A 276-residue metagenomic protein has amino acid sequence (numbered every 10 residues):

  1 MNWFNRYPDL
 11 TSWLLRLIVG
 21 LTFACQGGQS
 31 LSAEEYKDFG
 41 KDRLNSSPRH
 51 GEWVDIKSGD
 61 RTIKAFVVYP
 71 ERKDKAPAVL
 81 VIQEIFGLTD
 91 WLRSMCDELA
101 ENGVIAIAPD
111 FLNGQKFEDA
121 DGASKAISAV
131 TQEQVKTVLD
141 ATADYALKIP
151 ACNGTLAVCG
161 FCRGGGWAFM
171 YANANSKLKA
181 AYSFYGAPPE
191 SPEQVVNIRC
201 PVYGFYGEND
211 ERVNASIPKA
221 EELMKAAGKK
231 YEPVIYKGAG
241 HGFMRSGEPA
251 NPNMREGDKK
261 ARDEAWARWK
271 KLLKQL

Functional and structural regions predicted by a protein language model:
M1-S30: Extended, low-polarity transmembrane helix blocks
G40-S47, W53-L147, M244-N251, E256: Serine-hydrolase catalytic machinery in alpha/beta-hydrolase-like enzymes
P150-F161: Alpha/beta-hydrolase fold nucleophile elbow
G160-G164, A168: Gly/Ala-rich beta-loop-alpha elbow adjacent to hydrolase catalytic centers
K177-A187: A conserved short beta-strand
I198, G204-Y206: Short beta-strand/loop motif that positions the catalytic acidic residue of the alpha/beta-hydrolase fold
N209-N214, H241: Acidic catalytic loop of the alpha/beta-hydrolase fold
K225, K230-L276: C-terminal catalytic histidine-bearing segment of alpha/beta-hydrolase fold enzymes
